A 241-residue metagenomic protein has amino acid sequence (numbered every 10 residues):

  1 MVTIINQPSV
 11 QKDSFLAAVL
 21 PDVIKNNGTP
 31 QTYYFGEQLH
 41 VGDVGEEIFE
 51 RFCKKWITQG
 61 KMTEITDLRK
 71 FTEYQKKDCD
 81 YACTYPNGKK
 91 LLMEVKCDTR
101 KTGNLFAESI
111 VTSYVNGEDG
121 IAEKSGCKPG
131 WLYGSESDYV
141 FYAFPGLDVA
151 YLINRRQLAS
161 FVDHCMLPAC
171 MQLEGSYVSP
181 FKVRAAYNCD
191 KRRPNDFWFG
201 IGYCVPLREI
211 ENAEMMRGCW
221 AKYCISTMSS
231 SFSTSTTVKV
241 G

Functional and structural regions predicted by a protein language model:
V2-I24, P145-G241: Non-catalytic C-terminal interaction segments of nucleic acid-processing enzymes
V2-T72, T84, T99: Acidic-basic catalytic patches of nuclease active cores, encompassing PD-(D/E)XK and other metal-cofactor nuclease
G28, T32-L39, K96-A150: Catalytic cores of nucleic-acid endonucleases
L68-T72, D80, C127-G130: Catalytic micro-motifs at enzyme active sites that drive phosphoryl/nucleotidyl and oxygen chemistry
K77: Beta-rich catalytic cores
Y81-C83, N87-T102: Conserved catalytic cores of phosphodiester-cleaving nucleases, focusing on short active-site segments
